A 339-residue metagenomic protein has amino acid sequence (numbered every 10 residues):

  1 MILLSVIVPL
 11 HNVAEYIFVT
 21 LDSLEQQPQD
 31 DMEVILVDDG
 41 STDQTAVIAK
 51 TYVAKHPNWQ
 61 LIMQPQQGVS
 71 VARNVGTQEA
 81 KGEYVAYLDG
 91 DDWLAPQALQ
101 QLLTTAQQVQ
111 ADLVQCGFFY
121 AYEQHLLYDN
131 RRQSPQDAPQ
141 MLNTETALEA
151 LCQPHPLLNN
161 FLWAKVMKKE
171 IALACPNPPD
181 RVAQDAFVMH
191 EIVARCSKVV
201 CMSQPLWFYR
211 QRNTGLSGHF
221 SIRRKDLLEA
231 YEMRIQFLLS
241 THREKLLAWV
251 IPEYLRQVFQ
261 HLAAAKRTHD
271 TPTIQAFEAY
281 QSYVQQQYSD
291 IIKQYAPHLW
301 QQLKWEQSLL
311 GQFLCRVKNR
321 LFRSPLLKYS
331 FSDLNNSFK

Functional and structural regions predicted by a protein language model:
I2-S5, E33, F187: Cell-envelope/extracellular polymer assembly enzymes that use nucleotide-activated donors
D22-D31: Short, acidic, metal-binding catalytic loop of nucleotide-sugar glycosyltransferases
L24, D39-G40, Q67, G90: Conserved short acidic donor-positioning loop in nucleotide-sugar-dependent glycosyltransferases
D38-I48, P65: A conserved acidic beta->alpha catalytic loop
Q64-A80, Y87: Glycine-rich, basic loop-to-helix element that forms the pyrophosphate-binding segment of sugar-nucleotide handling
G90-V199, R210, T214-H219: Donor-binding/catalytic cores of nucleotide-activated saccharide and glycerol-phosphate transferases/polymerases
R181, A186-M189, S197-A230, E244 (+1 more regions): Nucleotide-sugar-dependent glycosyltransferase catalytic core
R267-K339: Membrane-interface aromatic/basic loop that binds lipid-linked glycans or pyrophosphate carriers, typified by
